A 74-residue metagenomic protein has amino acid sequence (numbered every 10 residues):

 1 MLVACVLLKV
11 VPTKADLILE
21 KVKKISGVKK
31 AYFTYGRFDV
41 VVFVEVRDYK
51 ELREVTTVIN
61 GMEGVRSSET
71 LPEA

Functional and structural regions predicted by a protein language model:
M1-A74: A compositional/biophysical signature of low hydrophobicity enriched in polar/charged and small residues
